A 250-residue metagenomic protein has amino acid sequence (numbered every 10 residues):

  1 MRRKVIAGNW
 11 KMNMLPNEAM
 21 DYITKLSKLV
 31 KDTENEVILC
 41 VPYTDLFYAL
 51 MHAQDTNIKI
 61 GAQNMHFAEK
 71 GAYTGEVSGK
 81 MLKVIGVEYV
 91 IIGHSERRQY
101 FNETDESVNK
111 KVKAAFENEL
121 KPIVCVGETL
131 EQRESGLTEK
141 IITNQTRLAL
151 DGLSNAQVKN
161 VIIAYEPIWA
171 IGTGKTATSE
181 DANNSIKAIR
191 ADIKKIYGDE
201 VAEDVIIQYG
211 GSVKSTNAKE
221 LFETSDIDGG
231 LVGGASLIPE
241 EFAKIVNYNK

Functional and structural regions predicted by a protein language model:
M1-A164, I168-K250: Active-site loop-to-helix "anion-binding N-cap" substructures in soluble metabolic enzymes
